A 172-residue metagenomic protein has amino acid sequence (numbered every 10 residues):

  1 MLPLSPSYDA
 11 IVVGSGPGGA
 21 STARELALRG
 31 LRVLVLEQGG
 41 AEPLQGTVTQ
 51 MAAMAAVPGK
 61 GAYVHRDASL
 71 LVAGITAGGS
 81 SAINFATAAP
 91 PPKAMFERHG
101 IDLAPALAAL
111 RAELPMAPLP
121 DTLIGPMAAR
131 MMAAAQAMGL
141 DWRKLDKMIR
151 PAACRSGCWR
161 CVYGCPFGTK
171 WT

Functional and structural regions predicted by a protein language model:
M1-H99: N-terminal glycine-rich phosphate/pyrophosphate-binding loop and immediately adjacent elements
D102-T172: Conserved redox-cofactor binding core of oxidoreductases
